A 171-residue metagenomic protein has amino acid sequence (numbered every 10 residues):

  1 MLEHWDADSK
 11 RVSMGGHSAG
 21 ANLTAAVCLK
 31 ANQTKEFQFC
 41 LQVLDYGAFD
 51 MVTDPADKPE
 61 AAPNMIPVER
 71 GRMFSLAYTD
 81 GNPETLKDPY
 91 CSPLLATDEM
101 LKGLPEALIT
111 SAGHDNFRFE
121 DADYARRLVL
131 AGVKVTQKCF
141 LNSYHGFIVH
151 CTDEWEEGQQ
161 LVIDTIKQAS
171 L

Functional and structural regions predicted by a protein language model:
M1-L171: Alpha/beta-hydrolase superfamily serine-hydrolase fold, recognizing
